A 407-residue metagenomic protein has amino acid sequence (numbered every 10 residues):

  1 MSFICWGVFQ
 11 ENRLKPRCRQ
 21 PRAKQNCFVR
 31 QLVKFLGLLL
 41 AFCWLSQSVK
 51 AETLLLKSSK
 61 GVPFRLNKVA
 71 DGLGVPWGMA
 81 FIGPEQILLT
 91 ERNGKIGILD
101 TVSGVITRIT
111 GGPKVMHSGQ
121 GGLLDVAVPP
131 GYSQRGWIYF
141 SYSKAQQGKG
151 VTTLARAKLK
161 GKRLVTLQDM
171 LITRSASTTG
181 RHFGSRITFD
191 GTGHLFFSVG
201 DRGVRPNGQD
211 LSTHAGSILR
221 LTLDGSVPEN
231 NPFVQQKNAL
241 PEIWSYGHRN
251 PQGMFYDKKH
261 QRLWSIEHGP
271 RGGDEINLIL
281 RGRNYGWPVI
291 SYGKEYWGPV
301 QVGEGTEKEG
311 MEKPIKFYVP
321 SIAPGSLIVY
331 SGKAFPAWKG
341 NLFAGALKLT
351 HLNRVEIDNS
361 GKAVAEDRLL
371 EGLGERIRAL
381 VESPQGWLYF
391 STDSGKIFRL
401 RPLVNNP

Functional and structural regions predicted by a protein language model:
A23-L36: Bacterial N-terminal signal peptides that target proteins for export
L36-W44: Bacterial N-terminal signal peptides
A51-F64, P228-Q236, E295-K308: Blade/loop signatures of beta-propeller domains
A51-R205, G253-Y256, Q261-G269, P320-N359 (+1 more regions): Acidic, Gly/Ser/Thr-rich repeat motifs that build Ca2+-stabilized beta-propeller blades
N67, T107-P113, V165-I172, E229-P232 (+2 more regions): Beta-propeller fold detector
T153-G161, T213-L223: Beta-propeller blade signature
V364-E382: Conserved blade-ending motifs and adjacent loop-strand segments that build the rim/top face of beta-propeller domains
